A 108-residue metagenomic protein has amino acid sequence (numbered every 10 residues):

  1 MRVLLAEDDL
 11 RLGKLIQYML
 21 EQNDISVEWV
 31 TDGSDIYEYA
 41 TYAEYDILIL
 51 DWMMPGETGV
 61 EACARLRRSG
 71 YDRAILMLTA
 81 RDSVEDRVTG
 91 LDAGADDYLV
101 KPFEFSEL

Functional and structural regions predicted by a protein language model:
M1-L108: N-terminal/domain-start alpha-helical segments
